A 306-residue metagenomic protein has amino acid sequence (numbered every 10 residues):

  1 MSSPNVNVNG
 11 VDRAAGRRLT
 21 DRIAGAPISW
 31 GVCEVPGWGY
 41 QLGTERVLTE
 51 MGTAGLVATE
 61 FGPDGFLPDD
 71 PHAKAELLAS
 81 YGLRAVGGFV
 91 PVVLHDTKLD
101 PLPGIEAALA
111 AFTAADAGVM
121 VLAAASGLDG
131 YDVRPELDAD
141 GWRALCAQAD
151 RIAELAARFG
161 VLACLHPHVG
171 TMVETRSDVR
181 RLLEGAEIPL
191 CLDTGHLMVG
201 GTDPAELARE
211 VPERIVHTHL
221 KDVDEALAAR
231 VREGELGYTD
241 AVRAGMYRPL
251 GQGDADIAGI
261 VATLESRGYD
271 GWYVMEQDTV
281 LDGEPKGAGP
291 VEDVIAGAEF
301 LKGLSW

Functional and structural regions predicted by a protein language model:
S2-R13, R17, T97-C191, V199 (+1 more regions): Active-site acidic/histidine proton-transfer and metal-coordination neighborhood in alpha/beta enzyme cores
V6, D12-G43: Boundary/entry segment of secreted carbohydrate-active catalytic domains
R13-T20, L48-T53, L67-G87, P103-A117 (+4 more regions): Acidic (Asp/Glu)-rich catalytic clusters
G25, A58-T59, A147-D254: Acidic/histidine-rich catalytic cores of soluble enzymes
G25, M51, T59, L78 (+7 more regions): Conserved, mostly hydrophobic/aromatic
I28-W30, G62-D64, V90-H95, A125-G127 (+5 more regions): Active-site beta-loop-alpha junctions enriched in small/polar residues
S29-G43, V93-P101, P135-D140, P249: Active-site mouth loops of central-metabolism enzymes
A58-A75, D129-Y131: Glycine-rich, proline-tolerant flexible connector loops at the mouths of alpha/beta enzymes
